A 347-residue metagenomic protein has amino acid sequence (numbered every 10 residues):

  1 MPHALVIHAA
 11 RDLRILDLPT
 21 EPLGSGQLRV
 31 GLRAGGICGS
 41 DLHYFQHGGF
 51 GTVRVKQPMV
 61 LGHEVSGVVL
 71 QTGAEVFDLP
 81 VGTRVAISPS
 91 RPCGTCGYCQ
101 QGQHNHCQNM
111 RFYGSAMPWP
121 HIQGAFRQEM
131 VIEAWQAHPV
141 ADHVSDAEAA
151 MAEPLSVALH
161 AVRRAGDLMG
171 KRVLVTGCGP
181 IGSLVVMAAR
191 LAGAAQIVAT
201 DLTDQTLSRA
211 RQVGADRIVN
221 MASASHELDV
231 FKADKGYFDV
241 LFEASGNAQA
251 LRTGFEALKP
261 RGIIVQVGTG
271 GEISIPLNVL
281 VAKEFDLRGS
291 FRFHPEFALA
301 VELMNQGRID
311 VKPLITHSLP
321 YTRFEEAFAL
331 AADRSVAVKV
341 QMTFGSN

Functional and structural regions predicted by a protein language model:
M1-V65, Q128, G345-N347: Short N-terminal strand-loop motif that marks the start of NAD(P)H/FAD-dependent oxidoreductase cofactor-binding domains
P2-A4, R252-E256, H294, A298-N347: C-terminal hydrophobic helical "lid"/dimerization subdomain of Rossmann-like NAD(P)H-dependent oxidoreductases
E21-G35, G49-Q100, A141-H143: Glycine-rich beta-strand-centered segment in the early N-terminal region that forms part of a ligand/cofactor-binding
T95-T176: NAD(P)H dinucleotide-binding glycine-rich loop of Rossmann-like/cofactor-binding domains, especially the beta1-alpha1
V175-C178, R190-T253: Adenosine-nucleotide cofactor-binding segment
G182-S183: N-terminal Rossmann-fold NAD(P) dinucleotide-binding loop
I263-V265, I275-L314: Rossmann-fold dehydrogenase core element
